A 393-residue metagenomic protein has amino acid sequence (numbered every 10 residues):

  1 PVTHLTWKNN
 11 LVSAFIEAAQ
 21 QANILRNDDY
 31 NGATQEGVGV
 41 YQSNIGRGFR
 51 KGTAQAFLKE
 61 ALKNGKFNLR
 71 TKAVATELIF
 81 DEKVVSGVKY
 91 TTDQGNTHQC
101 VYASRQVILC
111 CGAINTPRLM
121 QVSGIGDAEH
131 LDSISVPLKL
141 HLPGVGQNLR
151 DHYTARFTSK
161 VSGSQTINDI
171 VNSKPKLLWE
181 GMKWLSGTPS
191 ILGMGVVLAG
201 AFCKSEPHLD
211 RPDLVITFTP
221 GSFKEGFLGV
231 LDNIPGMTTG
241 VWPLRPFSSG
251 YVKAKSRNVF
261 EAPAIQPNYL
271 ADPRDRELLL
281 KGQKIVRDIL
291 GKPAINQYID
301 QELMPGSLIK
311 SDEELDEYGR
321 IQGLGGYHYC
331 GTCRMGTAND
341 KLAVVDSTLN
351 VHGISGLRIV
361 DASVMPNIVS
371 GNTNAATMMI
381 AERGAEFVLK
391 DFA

Functional and structural regions predicted by a protein language model:
P1-G32, G39-Y41, S162, W179-A376 (+1 more regions): FAD-dependent oxidoreductase catalytic-site/capping-region signature
P1-V85, R156-L178: Conserved redox-cofactor binding core of oxidoreductases
L11, F15, T53-F57, N115 (+3 more regions): Stable alpha-helical elements in mature extracytoplasmic
T71-A73, L140-L142, T337: Short loop/edge segments at beta-strand edges and connector loops that shape dinucleotide/nucleotide cofactor-binding
T76-E77, I114-T116, K341, P366: Glycine-rich nucleotide phosphate-binding loop and flanking beta-alpha elements of Rossmann-like dinucleotide-binding
L78-K83, G87-K183, S190-I191: Glycine-rich loop(s) and the adjacent beta-strand/alpha-helix scaffold that form part
